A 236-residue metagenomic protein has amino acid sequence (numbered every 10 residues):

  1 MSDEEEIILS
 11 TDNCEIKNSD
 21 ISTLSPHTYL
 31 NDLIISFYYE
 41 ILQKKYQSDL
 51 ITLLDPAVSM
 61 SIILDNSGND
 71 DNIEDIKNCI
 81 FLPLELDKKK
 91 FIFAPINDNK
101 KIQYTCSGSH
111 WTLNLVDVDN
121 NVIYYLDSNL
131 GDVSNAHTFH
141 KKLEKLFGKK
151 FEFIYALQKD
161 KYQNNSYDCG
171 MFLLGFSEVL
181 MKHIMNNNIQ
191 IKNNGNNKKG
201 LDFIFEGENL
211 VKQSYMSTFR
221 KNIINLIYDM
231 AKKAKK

Functional and structural regions predicted by a protein language model:
M1-I7, N69-D71, Q190-K198, K235-K236: Polar low-complexity intrinsically disordered regions
M1-T112, V116-I123: Cysteine protease catalytic domains with a Cys-His-Asp triad
D75-N225: Cysteine protease-like catalytic core of ubiquitin/ubiquitin-like
I223-K236: Charge-rich, low-complexity intrinsically disordered segments
